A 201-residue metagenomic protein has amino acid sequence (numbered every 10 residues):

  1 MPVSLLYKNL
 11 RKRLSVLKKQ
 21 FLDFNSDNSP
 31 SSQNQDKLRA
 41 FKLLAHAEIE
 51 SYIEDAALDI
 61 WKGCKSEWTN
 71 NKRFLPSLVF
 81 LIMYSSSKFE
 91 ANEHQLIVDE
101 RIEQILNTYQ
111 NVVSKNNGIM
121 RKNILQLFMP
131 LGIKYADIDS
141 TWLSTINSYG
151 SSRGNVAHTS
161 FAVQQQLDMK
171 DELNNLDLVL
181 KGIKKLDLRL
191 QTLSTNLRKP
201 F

Functional and structural regions predicted by a protein language model:
M1-K19, Q126-F201: Polyanionic, low-complexity intrinsically disordered segments
M1-L43, A47, K72-L75: Charged alpha-helical initiation segments
N9-R11, K37, D99, I119 (+1 more regions): Intrinsically disordered, low-complexity sequence elements enriched in Ser/Thr/Gly/Pro
Q20, Q33-Q35, Q95, Q104 (+4 more regions): Residue-identity detector for glutamine
D23, A47, S51-L58, K62 (+4 more regions): Amphipathic alpha-helical interaction surfaces
D23, D27, D36, D55 (+6 more regions): Acidic-enriched, low-complexity/disordered segments with a strong bias for Aspartate over Glutamate
S26, C64-K65, T69, E90 (+5 more regions): Generic preference for flexible, low-structure residues
L44-A45, Y52-W142, I146: Helix-loop junctions and short alpha-helical segments
